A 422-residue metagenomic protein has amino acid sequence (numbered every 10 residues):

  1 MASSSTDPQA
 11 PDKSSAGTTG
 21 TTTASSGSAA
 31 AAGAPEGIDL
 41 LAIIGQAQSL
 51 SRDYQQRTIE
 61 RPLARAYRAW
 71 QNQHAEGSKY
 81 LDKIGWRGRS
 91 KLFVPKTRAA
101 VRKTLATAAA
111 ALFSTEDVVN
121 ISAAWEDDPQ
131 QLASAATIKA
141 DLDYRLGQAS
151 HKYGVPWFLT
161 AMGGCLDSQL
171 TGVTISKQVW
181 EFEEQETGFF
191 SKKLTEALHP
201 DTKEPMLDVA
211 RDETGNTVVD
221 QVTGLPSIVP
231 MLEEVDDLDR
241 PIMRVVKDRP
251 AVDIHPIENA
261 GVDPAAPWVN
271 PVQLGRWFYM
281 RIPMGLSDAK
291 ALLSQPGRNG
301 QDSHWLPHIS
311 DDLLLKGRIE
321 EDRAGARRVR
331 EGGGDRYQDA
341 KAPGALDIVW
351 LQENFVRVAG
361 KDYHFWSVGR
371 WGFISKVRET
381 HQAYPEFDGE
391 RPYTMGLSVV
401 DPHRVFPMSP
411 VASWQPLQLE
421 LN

Functional and structural regions predicted by a protein language model:
M1-N422: Extended alpha-helical, oligomerization-prone segments that build pores/tubes and scaffolds
